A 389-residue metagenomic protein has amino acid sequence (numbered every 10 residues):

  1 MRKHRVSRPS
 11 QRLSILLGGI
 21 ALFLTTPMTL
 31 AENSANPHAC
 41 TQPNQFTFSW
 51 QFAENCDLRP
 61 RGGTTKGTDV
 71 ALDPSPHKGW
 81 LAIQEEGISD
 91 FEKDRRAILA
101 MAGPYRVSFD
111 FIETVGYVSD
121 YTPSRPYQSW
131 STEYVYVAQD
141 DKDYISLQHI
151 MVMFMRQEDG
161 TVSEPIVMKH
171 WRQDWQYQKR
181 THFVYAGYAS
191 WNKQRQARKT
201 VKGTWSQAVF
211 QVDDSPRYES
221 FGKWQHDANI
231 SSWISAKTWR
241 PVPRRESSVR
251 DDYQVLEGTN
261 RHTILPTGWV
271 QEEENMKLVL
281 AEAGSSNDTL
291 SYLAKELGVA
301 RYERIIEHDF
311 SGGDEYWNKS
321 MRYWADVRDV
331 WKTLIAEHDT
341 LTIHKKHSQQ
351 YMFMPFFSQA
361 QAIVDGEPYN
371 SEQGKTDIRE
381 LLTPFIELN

Functional and structural regions predicted by a protein language model:
M1-S10: N-terminal secretory signal peptides that target proteins for export/translocation
S14-T25: Bacterial N-terminal signal peptides
E32-A100, E113-V118, P123-R125, Y144-S146 (+3 more regions): Amphipathic/hydrophobic helical signal segments and adjacent flexible N-terminal regions that mediate secretion
L99-G103, V137-D143, R261-W269, R304-D309: A short, structured loop/turn motif at beta-sheet edges
P123-R125, S129-Q139, Q148, E257-I264 (+2 more regions): Hydrophobic/aromatic beta-strand elements that line small-molecule binding cavities or substrate pockets in beta-rich
D140-Y188: Extended amphipathic alpha-helical segments with heptad-repeat/coiled-coil character used for oligomerization, fusion
Q196-E257: Short helix-loop boundary/capping segments
I234-A281, Y292: Extended serine/threonine-enriched, polar tracts that run as long, contiguous segments within proteins
